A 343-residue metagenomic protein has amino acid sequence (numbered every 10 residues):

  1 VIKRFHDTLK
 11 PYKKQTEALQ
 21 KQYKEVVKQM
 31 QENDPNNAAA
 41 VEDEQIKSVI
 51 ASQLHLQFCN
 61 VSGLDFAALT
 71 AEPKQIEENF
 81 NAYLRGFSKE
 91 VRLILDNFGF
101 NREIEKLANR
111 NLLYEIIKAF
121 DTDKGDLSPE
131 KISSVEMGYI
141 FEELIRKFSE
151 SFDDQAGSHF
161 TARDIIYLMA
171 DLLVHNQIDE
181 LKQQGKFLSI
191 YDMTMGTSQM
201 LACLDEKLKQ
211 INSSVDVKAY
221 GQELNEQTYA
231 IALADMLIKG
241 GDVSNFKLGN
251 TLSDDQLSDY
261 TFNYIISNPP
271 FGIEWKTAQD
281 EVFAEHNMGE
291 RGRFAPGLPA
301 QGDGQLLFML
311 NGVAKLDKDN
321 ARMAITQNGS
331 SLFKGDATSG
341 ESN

Functional and structural regions predicted by a protein language model:
V1-Q177, N245-S253: Non-catalytic, mostly N-terminal accessory regions of nucleic-acid modification and defense proteins
R4, Y229, F246, G297-N343: Conserved Class I SAM-dependent methyltransferase catalytic core
K106, E130, T194, G221-N225 (+3 more regions): Hydrophobic alpha-helical scaffolding
R110, S134, D259, G302-L306: Short, solvent-exposed loop/helix junctions and linker helices that flank or host conserved functional motifs
N111-E115, Q155-S158, Q183, G221 (+1 more regions): Alpha-helix N-cap/helix-initiation motif
E142, E223, Q305: Acidic-residue sensor for enzyme active/binding pockets
A156-S267, G272-F283, Q327-S330, D336-E341: Conserved S-adenosyl-L-methionine
A284-G302: Conserved catalytic motifs of ABC-family nucleotide-binding domains
